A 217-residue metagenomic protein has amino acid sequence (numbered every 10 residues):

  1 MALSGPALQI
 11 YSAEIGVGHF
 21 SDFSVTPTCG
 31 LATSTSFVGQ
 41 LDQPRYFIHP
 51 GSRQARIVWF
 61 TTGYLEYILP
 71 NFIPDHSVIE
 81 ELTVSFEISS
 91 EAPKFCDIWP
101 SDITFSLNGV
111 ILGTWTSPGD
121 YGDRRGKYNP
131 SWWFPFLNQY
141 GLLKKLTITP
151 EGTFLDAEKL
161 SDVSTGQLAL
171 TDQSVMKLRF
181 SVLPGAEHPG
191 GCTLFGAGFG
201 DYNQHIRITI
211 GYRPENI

Functional and structural regions predicted by a protein language model:
S4-F134: Mid-protein regulatory/catalytic core that forms ligand/cofactor-binding pockets and protein-protein interaction
P44-F60, P118-Q173, H188: Extended, solvent-exposed segments with strong compositional bias
I79-E81, T171-K177: Extracellular Ig-like/FN3 beta-sandwich strand-entry sites
I79-L82, L143, I206-I210: Generic hydrophobic, helix-prone segments enriched in Leu/Val/Ile
F86, S174-V182: Short, hydrophobic/aromatic-enriched beta-strand segments in well-ordered soluble domains
L183-I217: Proprotein-processing/basic-patch segments
